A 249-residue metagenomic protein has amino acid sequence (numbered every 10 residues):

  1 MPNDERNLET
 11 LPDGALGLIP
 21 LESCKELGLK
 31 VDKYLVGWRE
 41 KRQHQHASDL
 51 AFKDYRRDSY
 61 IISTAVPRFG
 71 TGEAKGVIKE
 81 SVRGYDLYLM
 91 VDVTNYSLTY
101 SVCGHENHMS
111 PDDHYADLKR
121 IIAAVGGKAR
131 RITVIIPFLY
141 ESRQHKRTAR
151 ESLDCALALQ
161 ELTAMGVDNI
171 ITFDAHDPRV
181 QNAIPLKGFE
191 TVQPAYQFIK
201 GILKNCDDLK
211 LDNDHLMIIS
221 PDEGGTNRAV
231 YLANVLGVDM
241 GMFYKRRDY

Functional and structural regions predicted by a protein language model:
M1-Y249: PRPP-associated nucleotide enzymes
